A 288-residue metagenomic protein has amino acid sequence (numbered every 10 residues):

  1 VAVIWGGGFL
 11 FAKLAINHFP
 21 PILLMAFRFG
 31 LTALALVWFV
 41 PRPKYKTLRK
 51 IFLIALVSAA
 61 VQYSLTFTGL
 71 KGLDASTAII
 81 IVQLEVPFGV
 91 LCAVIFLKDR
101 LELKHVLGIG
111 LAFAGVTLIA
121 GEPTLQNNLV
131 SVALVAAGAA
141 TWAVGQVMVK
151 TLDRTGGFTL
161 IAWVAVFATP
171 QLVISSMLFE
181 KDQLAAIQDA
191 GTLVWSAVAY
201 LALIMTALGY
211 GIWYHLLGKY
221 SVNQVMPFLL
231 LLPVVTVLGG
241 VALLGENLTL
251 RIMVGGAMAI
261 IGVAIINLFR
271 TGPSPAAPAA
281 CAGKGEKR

Functional and structural regions predicted by a protein language model:
V3-F9, V37-V82, V90, V116-L118 (+2 more regions): Specific transmembrane alpha-helical segments of multi-pass solute transporters/efflux pumps, especially DMT/EamA
L14-V61, F88, C92, T141-G145 (+2 more regions): Transmembrane alpha-helices of multi-pass small-molecule transport proteins
A15, L24, G69, I95-L97 (+6 more regions): Hydrophobic/aromatic residues within transmembrane alpha-helices of multi-pass small-molecule transporters
H18-I22, A26, K44-R49, G121-T141 (+2 more regions): Juxtamembrane helix-entry segments on the extracytoplasmic side of multipass membrane proteins
F27, Y63, A78-L84, M148-P170 (+1 more regions): Helix-helix packing/entry segments at the starts of transmembrane helices
G30, L36, I54, C92 (+6 more regions): Hydrophobic transmembrane alpha-helices of multi-pass small-molecule transport proteins
T32-L36, G89-V90, Q126-L184, V198 (+2 more regions): Transmembrane alpha-helical segments that form core, pore/gating elements of small-molecule transporters/exporters
T47-L56, L101-F113, S131-V132, T155-A165: Cytoplasmic-side transmembrane-helix entry/capping segments in multi-pass membrane proteins
